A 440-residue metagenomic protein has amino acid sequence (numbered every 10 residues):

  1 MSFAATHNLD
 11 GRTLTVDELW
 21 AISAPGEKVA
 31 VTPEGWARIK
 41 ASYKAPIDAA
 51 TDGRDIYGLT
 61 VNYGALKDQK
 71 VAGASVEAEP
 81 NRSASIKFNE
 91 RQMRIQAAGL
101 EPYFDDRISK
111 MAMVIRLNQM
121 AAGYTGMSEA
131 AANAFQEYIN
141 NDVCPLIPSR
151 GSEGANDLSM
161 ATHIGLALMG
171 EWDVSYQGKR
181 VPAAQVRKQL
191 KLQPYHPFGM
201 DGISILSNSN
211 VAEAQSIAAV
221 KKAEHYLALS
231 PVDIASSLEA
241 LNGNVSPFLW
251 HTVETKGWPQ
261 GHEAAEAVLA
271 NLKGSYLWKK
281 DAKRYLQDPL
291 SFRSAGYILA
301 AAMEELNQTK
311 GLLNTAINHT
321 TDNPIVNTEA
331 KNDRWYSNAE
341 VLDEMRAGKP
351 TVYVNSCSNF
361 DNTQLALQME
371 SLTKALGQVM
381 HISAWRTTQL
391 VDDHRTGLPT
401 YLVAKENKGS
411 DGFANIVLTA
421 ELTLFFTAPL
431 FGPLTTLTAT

Functional and structural regions predicted by a protein language model:
M1-G53: N- or domain-start disorder-to-order transition segments that initiate the globular core
A24, K28, A97, E137-C144 (+7 more regions): Generic secondary-structure signature for well-ordered alpha-helical cores
G35-D55, A134-S149, L192-Y195, R346-V354: Short, hydrophobic/aliphatic alpha-helical segments
A65-I86: Glycine-rich loop at the start of a catalytic domain that most often binds anionic cofactors/ligands
A97-T255: Active-site cavity-forming subdomains of large catalytic enzyme subunits
L238-H381: Accessory "access/gating" subregions that flank catalytic or transport cores
D361-T440: C-terminal catalytic subdomain
